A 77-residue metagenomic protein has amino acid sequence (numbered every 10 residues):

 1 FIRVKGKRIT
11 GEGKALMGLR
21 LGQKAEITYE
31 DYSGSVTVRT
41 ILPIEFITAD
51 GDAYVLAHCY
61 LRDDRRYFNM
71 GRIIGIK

Functional and structural regions predicted by a protein language model:
F1-K77: Short glycine- and basic-residue-enriched patches
